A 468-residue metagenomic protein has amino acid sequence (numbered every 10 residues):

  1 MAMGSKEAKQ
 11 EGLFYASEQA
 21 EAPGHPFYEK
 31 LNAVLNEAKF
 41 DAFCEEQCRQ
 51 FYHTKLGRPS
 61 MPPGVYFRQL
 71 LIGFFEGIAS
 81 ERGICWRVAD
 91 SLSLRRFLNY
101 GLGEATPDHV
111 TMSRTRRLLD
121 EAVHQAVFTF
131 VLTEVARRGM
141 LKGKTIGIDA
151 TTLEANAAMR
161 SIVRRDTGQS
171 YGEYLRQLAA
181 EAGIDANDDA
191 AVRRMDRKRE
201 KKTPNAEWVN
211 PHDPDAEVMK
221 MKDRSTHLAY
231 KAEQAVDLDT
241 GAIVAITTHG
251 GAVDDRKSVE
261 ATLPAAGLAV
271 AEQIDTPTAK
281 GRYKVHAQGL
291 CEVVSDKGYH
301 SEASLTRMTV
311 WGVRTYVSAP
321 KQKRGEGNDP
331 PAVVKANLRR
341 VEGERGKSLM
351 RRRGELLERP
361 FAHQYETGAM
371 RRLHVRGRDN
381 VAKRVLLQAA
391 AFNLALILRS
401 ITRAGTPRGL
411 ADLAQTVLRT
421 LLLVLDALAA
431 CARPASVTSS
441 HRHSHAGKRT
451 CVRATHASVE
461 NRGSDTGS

Functional and structural regions predicted by a protein language model:
A2-L31: Hydrophobic alpha-helical membrane-insertion signals
E7-A8, F43-E46, L70, R95-S113: Peripheral, non-cofactor segments flanking catalytic/redox cores
S17, L56-S60, Y100-L102: A short, ordered amphipathic alpha-helix with a cationic face
A20, G24, A33, R164-Y171: Intrinsic-disorder-associated interaction segments
H25-L71, E76: Basic, short loop/linker segments at the boundary and entry of helix-turn-helix/winged-helix-like folds
I72-F75, D90, L94: Amphipathic alpha-helical interaction surfaces
I78-A89, Y100-S468: Anion-binding and metal-coordination hotspots
